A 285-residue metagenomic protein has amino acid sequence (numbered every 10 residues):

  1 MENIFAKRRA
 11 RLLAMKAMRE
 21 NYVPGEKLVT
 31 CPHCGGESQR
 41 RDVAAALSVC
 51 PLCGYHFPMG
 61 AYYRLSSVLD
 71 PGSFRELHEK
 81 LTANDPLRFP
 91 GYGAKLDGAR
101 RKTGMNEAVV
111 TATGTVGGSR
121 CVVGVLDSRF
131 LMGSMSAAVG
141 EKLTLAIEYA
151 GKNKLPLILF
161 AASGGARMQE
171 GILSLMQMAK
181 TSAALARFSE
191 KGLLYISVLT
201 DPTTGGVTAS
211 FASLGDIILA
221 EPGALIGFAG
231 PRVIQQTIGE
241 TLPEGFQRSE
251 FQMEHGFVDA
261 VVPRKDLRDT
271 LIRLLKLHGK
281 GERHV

Functional and structural regions predicted by a protein language model:
M1-M105, T113-V116, L274-V285: Intrinsically disordered, low-complexity segments enriched in small/flexible residues
R19, S38, K102, A138 (+3 more regions): Residues that cap or flank secondary-structure elements
T30, V49, A61, V139-K142 (+5 more regions): General structural feature for long, well-ordered alpha-helical segments within catalytic domains of soluble enzymes
A45-S48, G60, A138, M176 (+2 more regions): Charged, alpha-helix-enriched surfaces in structured cytosolic catalytic cores of large nucleotide-utilizing machines
V110-S189, I196: Cleft-lining beta-strand/loop regions that shape enzyme active-site pockets
G164-E282: Conserved catalytic cores of soluble enzyme domains, especially glycine-rich substrate-binding beta-alpha loops
